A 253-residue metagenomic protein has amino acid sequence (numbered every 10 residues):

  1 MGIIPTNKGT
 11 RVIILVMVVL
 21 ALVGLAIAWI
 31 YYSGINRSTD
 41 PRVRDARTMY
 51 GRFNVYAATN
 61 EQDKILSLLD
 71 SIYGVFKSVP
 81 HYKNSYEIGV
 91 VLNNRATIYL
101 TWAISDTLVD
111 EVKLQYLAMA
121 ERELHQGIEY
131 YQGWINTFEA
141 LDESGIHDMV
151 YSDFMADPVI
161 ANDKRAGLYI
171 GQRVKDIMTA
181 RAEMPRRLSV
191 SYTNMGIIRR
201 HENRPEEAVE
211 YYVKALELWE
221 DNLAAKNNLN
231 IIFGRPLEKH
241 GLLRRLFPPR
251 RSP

Functional and structural regions predicted by a protein language model:
I3, G167, T179-A182, H201 (+1 more regions): Terminal, low-structured helical/coil segments at or just beyond the last alpha-helical repeat
V12-Y31: Hydrophobic membrane-insertion alpha-helices, especially the h-region of bacterial N-terminal signal peptides
D40-A58, K83-L108, H125-K175, T179-I198 (+1 more regions): Amphipathic alpha-helical repeat scaffolds of TPR domains
S71-N93, E217-N227: Short, charge-rich amphipathic alpha-helical segments embedded in non-transmembrane helical bundles/solenoids
G74, H81, E129, N136 (+2 more regions): Conserved structural position within tetratricopeptide repeats
